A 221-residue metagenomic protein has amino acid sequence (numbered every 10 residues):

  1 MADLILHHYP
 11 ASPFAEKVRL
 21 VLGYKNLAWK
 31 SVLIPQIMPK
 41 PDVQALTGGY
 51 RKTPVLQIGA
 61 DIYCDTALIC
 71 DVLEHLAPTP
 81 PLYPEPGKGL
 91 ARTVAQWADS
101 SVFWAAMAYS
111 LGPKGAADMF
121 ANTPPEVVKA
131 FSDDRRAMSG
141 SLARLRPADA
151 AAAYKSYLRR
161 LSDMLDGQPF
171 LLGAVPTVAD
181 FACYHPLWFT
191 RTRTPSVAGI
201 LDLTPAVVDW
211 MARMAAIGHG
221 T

Functional and structural regions predicted by a protein language model:
M1-A130, L171: GST-like domain detector, emphasizing the conserved glutathione-binding G-site in the N-terminal thioredoxin-like
A98-A216: GST-like fold's C-terminal all-alpha helical module
H219-T221: C-terminal amphipathic alpha-helical segment
